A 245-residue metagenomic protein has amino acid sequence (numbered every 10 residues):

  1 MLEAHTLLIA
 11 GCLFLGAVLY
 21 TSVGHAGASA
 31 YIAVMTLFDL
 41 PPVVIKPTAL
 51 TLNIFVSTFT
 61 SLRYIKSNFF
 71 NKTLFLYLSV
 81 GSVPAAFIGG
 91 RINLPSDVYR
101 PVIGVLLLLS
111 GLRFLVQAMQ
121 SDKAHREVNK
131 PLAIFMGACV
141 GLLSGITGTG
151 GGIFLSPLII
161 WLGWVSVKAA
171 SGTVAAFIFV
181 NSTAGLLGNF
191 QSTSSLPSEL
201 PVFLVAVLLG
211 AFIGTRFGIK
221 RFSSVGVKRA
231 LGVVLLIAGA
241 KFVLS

Functional and structural regions predicted by a protein language model:
M1-A17, T21, A26, A30-F38 (+4 more regions): Juxtamembrane transmembrane-helix boundary motif
A30, L50, F75, F154 (+1 more regions): Residue-level recognition of oxygen-bearing side chains
L40-T48, N71-T73, W164-A175: Membrane-interface alpha-helices at helix entry/exit sites of multi-pass transporters
T48-R63: Transmembrane alpha-helices of multi-pass small-molecule transport proteins
A49-N53, V174-I178, L200-L204: Short hydrophobic/aromatic, small-residue-rich stretches within specific transmembrane helices of secondary active
I134-G188: Structural signal for alpha-helical transmembrane segments and their flanking helix-loop junctions in multi-pass
